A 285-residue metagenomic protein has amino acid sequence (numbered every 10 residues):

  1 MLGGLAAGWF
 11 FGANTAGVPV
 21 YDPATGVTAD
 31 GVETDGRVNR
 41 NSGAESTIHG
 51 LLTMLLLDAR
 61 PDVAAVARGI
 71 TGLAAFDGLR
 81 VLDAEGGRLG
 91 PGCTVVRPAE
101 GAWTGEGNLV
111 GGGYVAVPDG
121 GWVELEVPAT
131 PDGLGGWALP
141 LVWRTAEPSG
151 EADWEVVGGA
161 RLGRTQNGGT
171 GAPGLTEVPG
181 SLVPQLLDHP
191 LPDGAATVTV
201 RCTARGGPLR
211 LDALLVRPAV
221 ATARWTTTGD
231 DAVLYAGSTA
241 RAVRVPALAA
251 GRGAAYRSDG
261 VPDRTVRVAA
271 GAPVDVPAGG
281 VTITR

Functional and structural regions predicted by a protein language model:
M1-W137, L141-R285: Glycan-recognition and catalytic cores of secretory/periplasmic carbohydrate-active enzymes
